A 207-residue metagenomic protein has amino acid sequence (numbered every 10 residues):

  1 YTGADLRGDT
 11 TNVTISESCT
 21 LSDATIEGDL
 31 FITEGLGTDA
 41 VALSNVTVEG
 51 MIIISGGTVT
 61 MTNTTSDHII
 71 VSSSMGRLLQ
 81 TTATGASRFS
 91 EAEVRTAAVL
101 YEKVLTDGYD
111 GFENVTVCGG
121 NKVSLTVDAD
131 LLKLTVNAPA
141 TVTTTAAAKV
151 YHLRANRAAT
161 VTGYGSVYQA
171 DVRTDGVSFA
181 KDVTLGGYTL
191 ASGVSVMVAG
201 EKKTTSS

Functional and structural regions predicted by a protein language model:
Y1-V71, M75-A92, A97-V115, G120-T135 (+3 more regions): Short, T/G/N/S-enriched strand-turn elements that build extracellular solenoid repeat scaffolds
